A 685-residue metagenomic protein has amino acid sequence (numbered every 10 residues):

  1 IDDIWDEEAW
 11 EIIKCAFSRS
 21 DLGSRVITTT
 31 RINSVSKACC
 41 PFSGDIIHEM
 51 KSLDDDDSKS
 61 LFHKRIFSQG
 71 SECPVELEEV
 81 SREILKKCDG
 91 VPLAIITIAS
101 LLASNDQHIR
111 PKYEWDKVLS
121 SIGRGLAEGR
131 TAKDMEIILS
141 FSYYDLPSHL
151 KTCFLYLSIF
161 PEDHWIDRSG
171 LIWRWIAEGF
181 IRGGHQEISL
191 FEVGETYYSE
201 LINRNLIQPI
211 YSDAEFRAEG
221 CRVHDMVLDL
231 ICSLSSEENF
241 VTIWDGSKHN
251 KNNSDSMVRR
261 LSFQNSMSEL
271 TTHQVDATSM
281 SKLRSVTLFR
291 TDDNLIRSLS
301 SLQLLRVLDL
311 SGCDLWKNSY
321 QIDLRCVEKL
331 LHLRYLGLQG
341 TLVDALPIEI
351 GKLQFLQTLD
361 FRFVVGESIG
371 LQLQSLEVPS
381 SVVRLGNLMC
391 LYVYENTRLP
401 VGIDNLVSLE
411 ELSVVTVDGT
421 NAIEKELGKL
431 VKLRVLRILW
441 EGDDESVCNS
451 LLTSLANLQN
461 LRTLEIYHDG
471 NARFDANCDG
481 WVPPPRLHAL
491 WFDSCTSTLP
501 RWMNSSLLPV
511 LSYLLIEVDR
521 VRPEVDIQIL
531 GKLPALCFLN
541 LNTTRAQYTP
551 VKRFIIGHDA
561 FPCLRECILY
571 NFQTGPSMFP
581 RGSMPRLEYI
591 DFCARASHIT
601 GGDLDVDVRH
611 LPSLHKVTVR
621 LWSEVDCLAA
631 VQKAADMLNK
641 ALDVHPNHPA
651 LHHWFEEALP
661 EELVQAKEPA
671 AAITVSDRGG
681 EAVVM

Functional and structural regions predicted by a protein language model:
I1-A9: Conserved P-loop NTPase "ATPase switch" module shared by AAA+ and STAND
D6, I32-V35, L53-D55, V91 (+3 more regions): Conserved nucleotide-binding/hydrolysis micro-motifs of P-loop NTPases
S18-S20, P74, L101-C153, S158-K329 (+11 more regions): Surface-exposed helical/coil interface segments that assemble multiprotein signaling complexes
S24-E79, T97, K117, D134: Alpha-helical sensor/transducer elements of the RecA-like P-loop NTPase core
E78-G90, S142: A short helix-loop-helix "switch/interaction" segment in the helical subdomain of ASCE P-loop NTPases
K87-T97, P147-T152: The conserved phosphate-sensing helix
S408-S413, E426-L439, D444-M685: Non-core capping and flanking segments associated with repeat-based/extracellular domains
